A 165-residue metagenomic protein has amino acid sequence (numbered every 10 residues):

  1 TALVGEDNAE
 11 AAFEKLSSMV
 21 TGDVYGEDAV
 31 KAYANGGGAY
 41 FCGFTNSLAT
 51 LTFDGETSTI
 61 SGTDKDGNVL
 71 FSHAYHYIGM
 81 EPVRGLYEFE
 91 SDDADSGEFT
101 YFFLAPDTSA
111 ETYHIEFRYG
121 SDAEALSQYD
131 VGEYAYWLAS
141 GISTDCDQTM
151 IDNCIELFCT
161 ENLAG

Functional and structural regions predicted by a protein language model:
T1-T57, D95-T108: Short, solvent-exposed loop/hinge segments that bridge or flank secondary-structure elements
C42-G165: Calycin-type beta-barrel ligand-binding domains and close structural analogs
